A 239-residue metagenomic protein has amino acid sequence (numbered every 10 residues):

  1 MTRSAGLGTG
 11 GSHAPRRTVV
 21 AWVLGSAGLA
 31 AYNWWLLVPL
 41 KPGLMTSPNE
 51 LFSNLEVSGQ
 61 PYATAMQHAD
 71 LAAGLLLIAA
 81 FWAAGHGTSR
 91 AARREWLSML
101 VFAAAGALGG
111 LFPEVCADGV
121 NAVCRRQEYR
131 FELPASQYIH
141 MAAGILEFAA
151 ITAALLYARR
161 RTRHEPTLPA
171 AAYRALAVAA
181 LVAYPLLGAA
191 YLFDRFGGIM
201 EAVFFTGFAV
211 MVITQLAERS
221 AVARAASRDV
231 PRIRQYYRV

Functional and structural regions predicted by a protein language model:
M1, A217-S220, Y237-V239: Non-cleavable N-terminal signal-anchor transmembrane helices
M1-P15: Short, Lys/Arg-rich, polar N-terminal cytosolic tail immediately upstream of the first transmembrane signal-anchor
G11-M45, N49-A223, D229: Hydrophobic, aromatic-enriched alpha-helical segments typical of multi-pass transmembrane helices
R224-V239: Short, highly charged, low-complexity non-transmembrane loops/tails of multi-pass membrane proteins
